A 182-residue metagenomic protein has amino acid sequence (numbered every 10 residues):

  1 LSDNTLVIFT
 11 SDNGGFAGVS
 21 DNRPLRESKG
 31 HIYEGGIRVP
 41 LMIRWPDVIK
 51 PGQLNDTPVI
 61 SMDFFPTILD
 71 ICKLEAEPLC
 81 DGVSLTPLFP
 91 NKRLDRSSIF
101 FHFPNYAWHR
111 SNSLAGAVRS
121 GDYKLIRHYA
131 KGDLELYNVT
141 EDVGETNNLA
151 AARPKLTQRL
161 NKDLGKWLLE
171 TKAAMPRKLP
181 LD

Functional and structural regions predicted by a protein language model:
L1-N22: Metal-dependent active-site segment of extracytoplasmic phospho-/sulfohydrolases and closely related
L1-N4, D70-L79, K166-L181: Surface-exposed helix-capping loop/turn segments at secondary-structure junctions
I8-T10, R44, H128: Generic beta-strand/beta-sheet core signal
G15-I32, I49-Q53, T57, M62-V139 (+1 more regions): C-terminal cap/loop subdomain of S1 sulfatases and analogous C-terminal strand-loop tails that border
Y33-E34, W45: Conserved hydrophobic/amphipathic secondary-structure segments that form or flank ligand- or partner-binding grooves
L41-I43, V59: Short glycine- and hydrophobic/aromatic-rich loop-to-beta-strand nucleating segment in the catalytic cores
F64, S120, A130-D133, V139-D182: Long, internal low-complexity/basic segments
